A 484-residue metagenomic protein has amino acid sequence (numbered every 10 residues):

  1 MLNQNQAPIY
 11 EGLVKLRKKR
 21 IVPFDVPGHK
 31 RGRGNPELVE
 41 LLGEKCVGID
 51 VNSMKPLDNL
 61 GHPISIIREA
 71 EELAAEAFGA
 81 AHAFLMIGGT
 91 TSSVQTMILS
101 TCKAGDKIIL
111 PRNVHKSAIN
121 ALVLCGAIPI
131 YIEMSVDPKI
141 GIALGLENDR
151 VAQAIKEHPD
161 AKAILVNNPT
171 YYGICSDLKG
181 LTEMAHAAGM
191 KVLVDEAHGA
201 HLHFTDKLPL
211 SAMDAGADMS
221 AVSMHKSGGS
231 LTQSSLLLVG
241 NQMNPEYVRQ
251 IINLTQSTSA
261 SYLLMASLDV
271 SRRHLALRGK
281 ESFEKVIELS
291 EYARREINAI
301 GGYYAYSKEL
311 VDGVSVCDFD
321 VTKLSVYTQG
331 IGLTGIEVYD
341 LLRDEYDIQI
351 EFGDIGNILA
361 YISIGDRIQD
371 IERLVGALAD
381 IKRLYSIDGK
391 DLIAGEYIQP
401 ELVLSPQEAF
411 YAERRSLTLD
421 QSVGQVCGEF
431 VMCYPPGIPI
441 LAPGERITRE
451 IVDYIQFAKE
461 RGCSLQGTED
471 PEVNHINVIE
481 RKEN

Functional and structural regions predicted by a protein language model:
M1-S65, P436: N-terminal "arm"/small-domain region of PLP-dependent enzymes with the aminotransferase-like
Q6-V14, K18, L38-L41, H62 (+2 more regions): Conserved PLP-enzyme active-site core in the AAT-like
R31, Y171, K226-S227, Q242-N244 (+6 more regions): Short, glycine-/Ser/Thr-/acidic-enriched flexible segments
V47-S92: Conserved N-terminal alpha-helix of the aminotransferase class I/II PLP-enzyme fold
L57, F84-M86, I164-N167, S325 (+1 more regions): Short glycine-rich or small-residue beta-strand-to-loop segments that form or flank ligand, phosphate, metal/Fe-S
L85, Y131-E133, V222, F352 (+1 more regions): Structural signal for conserved beta-strand scaffold positions within catalytic alpha/beta enzyme cores
Y292-G467: Conserved C-terminal alpha-helix-loop-beta "cap" of PLP-dependent enzymes that closes/shapes the active-site mouth
S464-N484: Charge-dense polyanion-binding interfaces
